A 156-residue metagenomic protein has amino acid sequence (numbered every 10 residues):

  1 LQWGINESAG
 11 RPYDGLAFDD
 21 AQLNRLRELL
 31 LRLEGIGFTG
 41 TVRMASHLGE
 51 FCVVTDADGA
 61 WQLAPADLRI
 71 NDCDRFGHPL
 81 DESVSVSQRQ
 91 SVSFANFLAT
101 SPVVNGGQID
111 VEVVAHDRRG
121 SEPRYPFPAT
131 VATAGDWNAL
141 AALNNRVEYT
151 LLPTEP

Functional and structural regions predicted by a protein language model:
L1-W3, D14: Extracellular/lumenal/periplasmic "stalk" regions immediately C-terminal to a signal peptide or transmembrane helix
Q2, S8, T41, D110 (+1 more regions): A residue-level signal for beta-strand positions that form part of recognition/binding surfaces within mature
W3, R27-L29, A132-A134: Sparse, context-dependent recognition of short Cys/His-centered cofactor- or disulfide-binding micro-motifs
N6-S8, H47-E50: Short connector loops/turns at beta-strand edges and beta->alpha or beta->beta junctions
E7, L31-L33, D136-N138: Generic structural signal for short, flexible, solvent-exposed coil/loop and linker residues
S8-D20, R75-S85: Second-shell loop/turn segments in exported
D14-S46, V86, Q90-G106, Y149: Periplasmic peptidoglycan-binding/anchoring modules of Gram-negative envelope and division proteins
E50-F51, T55-P156: Periplasmic OmpA/Pal-like peptidoglycan-binding modules at the C-termini of bacterial envelope proteins
